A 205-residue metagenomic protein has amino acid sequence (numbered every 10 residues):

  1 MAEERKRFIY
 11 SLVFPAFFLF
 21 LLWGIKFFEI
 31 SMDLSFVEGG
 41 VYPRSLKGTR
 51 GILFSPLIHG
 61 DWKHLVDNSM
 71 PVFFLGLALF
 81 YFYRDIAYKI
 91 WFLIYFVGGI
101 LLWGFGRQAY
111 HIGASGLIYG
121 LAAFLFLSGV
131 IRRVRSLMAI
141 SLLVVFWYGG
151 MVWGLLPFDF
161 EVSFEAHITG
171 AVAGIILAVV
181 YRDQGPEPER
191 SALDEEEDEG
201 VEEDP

Functional and structural regions predicted by a protein language model:
M1-D204: A detector for small-residue-rich transmembrane helices and their helix-helix packing motifs
